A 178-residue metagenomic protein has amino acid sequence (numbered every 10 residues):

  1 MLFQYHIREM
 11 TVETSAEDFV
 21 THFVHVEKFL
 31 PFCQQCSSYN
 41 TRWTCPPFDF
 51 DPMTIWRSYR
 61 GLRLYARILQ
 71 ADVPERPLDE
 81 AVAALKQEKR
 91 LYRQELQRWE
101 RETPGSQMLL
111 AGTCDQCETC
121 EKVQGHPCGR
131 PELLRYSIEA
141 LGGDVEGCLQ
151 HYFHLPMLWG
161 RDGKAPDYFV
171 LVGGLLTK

Functional and structural regions predicted by a protein language model:
F3-K178: Catalytic cores of enzyme domains
